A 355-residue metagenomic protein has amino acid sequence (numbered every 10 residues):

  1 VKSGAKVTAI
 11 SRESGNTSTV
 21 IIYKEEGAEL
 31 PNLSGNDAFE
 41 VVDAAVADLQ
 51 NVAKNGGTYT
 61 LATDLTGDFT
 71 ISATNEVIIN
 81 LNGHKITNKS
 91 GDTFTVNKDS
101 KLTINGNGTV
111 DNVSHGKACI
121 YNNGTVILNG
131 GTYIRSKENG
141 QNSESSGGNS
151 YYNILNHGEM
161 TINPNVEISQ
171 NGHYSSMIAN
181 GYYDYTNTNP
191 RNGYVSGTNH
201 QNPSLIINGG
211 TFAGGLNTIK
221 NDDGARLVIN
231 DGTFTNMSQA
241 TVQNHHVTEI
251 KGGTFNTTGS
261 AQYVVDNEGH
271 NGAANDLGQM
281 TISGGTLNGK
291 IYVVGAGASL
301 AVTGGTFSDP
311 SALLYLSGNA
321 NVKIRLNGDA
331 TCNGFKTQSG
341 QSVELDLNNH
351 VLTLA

Functional and structural regions predicted by a protein language model:
K2-K6, R12-S18, E25-N36, N75 (+8 more regions): Exposed regions on extracellular, virion, or secretory-pathway luminal proteins
K2-N16, G83-S90, N105-G116, N129-S150 (+10 more regions): Beta-strand-rich solenoid/repeat architectures in extracellular/passenger domains of polysaccharide-targeting enzymes
T19, G57-T60, V77, L102 (+2 more regions): Hydrophobic beta-strand segments of well-ordered beta-sheets in folded domains
E25-D68, T306-N327, T331-G334: Acidic Gly/Asp/Thr-rich repetitive segments characteristic of extracellular carbohydrate-active and adhesion proteins
T66-I78, I86-N105, D111-I127, S146-M160 (+9 more regions): Extracellular beta-strand-rich solenoid/capping regions of secreted or surface-exposed proteins that bind or remodel
T218: Extracytoplasmic Gram-positive cell-surface binding/anchoring modules and repeats
